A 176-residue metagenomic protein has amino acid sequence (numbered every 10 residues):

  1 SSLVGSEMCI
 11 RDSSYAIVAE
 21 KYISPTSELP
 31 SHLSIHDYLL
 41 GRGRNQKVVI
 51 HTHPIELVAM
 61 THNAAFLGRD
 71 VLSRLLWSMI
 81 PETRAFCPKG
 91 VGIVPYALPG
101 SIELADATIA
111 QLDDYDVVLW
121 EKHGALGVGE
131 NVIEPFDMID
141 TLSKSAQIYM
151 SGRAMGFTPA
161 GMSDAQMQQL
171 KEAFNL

Functional and structural regions predicted by a protein language model:
S1-G5: Extracellular interaction modules
S6-E7, R11-L176: Glycine-rich flexible loops
